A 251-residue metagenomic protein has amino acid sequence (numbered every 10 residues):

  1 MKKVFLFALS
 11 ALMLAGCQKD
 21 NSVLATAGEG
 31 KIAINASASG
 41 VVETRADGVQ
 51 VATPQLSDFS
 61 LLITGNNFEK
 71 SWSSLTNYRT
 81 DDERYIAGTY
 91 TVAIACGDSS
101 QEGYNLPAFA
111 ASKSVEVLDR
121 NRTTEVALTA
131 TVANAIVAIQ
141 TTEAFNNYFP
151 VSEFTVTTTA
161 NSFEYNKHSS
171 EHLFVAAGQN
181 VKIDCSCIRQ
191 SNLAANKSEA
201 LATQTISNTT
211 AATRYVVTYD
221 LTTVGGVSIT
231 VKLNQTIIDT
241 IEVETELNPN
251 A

Functional and structural regions predicted by a protein language model:
M1-A15: Sec-dependent bacterial lipoprotein signal peptides
V4, C17-S170, A176-K182, S186-A251: Sec-type signal peptide cleavage vicinity
